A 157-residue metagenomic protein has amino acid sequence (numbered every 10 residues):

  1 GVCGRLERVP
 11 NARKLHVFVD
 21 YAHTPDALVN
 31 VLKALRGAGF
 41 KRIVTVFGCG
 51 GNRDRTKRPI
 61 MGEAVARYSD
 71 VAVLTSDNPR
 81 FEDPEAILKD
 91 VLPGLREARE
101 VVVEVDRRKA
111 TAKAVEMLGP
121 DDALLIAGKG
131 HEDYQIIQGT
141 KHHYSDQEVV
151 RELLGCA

Functional and structural regions predicted by a protein language model:
G1-A157: ATP-dependent carboxylate-amine ligase
